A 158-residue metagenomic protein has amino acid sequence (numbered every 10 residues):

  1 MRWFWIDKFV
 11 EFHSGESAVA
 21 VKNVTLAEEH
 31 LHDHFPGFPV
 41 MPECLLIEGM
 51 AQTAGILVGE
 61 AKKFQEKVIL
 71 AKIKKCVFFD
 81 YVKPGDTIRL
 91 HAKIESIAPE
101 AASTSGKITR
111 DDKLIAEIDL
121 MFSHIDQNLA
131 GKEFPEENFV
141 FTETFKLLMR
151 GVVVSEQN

Functional and structural regions predicted by a protein language model:
M1-M41, Q157-N158: Catalytic strand-loop segment that frames the active site of acyl-thioester-processing enzymes
W3-W5, I88, A102: Hydrophobic core residues within well-ordered beta-strands of beta-rich domains
D7-V10, K74, F79, K93-E95 (+1 more regions): Conserved positions in beta-strands of structured domains
F35-P42, L46-G55, L70: Compact, glycine-rich, soluble single-domain proteins
A54-R89, I115, S123-I125: Hydrophobic beta-strand-centered segment that forms part of the acyl-chain substrate-binding groove
P84, K93-N158: HotDog/MaoC-like acyl-thioester-processing domains
